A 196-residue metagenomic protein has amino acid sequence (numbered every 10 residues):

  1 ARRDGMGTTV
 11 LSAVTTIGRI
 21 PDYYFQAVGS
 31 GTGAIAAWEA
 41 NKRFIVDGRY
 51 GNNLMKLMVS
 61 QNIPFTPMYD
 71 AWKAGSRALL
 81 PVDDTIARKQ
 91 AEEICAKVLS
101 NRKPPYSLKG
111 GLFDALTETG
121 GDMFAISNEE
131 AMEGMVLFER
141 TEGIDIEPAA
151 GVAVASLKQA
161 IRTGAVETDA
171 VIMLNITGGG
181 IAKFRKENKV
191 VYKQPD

Functional and structural regions predicted by a protein language model:
A1, R43-D145, K189-D196: Active-site/ligand-binding loops adjacent to catalytic centers
A1-G48, V136: Active-site/ligand-binding-proximal alpha/beta "capping" segment
R3, G29-W38, M68, A150-L157 (+1 more regions): Short glycine/serine/threonine-rich phosphate/pyrophosphate-binding segments that cradle anionic phosphate groups
T8-S12, E130, V152, S156: Well-ordered alpha-helical segments embedded in enzymatic catalytic cores
D22, M55, D169-V171: Nucleotide donor/acceptor-binding cores
A27, S60-N62, N175: Generic beta-sheet signal
V154-D196: Catalytic phosphate/nucleotide-handling subdomain of diverse soluble enzymes
